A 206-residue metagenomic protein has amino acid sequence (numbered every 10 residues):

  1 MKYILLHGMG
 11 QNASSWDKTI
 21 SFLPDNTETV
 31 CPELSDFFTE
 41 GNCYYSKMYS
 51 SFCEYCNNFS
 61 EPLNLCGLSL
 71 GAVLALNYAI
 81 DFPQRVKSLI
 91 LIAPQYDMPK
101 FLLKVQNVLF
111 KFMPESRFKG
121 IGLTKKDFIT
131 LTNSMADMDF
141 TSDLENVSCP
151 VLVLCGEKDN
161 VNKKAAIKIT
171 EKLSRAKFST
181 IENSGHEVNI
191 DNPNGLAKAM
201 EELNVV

Functional and structural regions predicted by a protein language model:
M1-T39: Conserved HGGG/HGGXW glycine-rich cap/lid loop of the alpha/beta-hydrolase fold
S21, V30-N64: Active-site loop/oxyanion-hole signature of alpha/beta-hydrolase fold enzymes
G41, S184-G195: Catalytic histidine-centered segment of alpha/beta-hydrolase-like enzymes
Y45, L76, I80-D81, S88-E115 (+1 more regions): Flexible "cap/lid" loop of the alpha/beta hydrolase fold
G67-A75: Gly/Ala-rich beta-loop-alpha elbow adjacent to hydrolase catalytic centers
S116-S142, K158: Hydrophobic, aromatic-rich cap/lid helix
N146-V147, V153-C155: Short beta-strand/loop motif that positions the catalytic acidic residue of the alpha/beta-hydrolase fold
N160-A166: Conserved alpha/beta-hydrolase "acid-adjacent" motif
